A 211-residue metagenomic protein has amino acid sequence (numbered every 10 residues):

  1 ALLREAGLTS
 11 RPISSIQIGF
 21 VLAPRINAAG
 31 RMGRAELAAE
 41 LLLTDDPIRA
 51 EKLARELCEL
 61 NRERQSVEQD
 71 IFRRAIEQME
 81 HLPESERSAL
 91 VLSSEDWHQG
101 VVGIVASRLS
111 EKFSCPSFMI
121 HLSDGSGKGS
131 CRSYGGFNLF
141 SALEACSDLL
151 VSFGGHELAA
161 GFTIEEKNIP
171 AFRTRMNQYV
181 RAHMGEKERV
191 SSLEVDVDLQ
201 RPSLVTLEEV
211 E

Functional and structural regions predicted by a protein language model:
A1-K167, Q200: Hydrophobic helix-and-loop "lid/oligomerization" segment in the mid-to-C-terminal part of catalytic domains
A35, V102-G103, R173, L207-V210: Conserved strand-to-helix beginnings and helix N-cap segments that scaffold or border functional pockets
L143-C146, R173-V180: Short amphipathic alpha-helices in soluble, non-transmembrane regions that often serve as interface/regulatory elements
Q178-E211: A contiguous loop/helix-start segment that scaffolds small-molecule binding in enzyme catalytic cores
